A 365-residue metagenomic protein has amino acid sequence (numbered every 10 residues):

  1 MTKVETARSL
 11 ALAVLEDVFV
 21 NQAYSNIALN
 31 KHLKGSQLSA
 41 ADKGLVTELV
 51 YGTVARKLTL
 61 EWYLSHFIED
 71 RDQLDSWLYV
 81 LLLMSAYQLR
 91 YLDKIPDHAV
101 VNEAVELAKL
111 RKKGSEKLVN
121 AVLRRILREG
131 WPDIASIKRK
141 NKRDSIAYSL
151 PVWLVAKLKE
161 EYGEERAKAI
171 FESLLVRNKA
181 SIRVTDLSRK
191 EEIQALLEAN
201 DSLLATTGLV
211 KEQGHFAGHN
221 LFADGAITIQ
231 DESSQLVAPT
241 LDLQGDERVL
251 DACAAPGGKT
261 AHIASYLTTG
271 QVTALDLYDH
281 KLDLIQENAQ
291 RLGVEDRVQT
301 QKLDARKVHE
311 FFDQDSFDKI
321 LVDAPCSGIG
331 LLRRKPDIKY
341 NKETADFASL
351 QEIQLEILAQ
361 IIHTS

Functional and structural regions predicted by a protein language model:
M1-S365: S-adenosylmethionine
